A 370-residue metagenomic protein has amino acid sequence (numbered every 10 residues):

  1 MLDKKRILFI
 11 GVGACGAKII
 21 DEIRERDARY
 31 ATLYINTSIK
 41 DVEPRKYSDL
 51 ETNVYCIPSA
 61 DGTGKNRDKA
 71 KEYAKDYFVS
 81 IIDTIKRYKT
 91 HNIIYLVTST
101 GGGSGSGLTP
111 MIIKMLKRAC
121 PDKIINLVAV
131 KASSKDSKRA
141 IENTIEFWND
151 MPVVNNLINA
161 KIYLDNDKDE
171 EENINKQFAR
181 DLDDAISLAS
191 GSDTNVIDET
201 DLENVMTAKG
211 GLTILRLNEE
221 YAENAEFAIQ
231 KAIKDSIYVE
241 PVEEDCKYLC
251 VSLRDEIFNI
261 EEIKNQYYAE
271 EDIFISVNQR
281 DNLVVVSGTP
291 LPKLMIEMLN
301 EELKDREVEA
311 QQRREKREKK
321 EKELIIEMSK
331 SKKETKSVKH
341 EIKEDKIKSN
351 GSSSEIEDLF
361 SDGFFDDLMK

Functional and structural regions predicted by a protein language model:
M1-K370: Tubulin/FtsZ superfamily GTPase core signature
